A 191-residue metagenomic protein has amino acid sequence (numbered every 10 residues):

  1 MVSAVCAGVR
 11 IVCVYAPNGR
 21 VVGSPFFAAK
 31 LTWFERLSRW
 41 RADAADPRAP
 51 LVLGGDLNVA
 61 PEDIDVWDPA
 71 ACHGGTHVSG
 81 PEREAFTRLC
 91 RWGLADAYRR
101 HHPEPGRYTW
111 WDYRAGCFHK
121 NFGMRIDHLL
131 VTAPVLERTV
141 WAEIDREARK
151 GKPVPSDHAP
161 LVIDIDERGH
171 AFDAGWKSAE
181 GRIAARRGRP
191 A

Functional and structural regions predicted by a protein language model:
M1-V21: Structured beta-strand-rich core segments of catalytic domains in phosphoester-bond hydrolases
V12-V14, V52, Y98: Hydrophobic/aromatic beta-strand patches that form the interior of the parallel beta-sheet core in alpha/beta enzyme
P17, N58-A60, H102-P103: Catalytic metal-binding/acid-base residues of hydrolase active sites
P17-F34, A70-G75: Surface-exposed cleft-lining segments at the edges of enzyme active sites
F27-R48: A long, amphipathic alpha-helix that forms part of the scaffold/cap immediately adjacent to metal-dependent active
R39, D43-A44, G55-L57, R149: Glycine/proline-rich loop-helix segments at beta-alpha junctions forming the active-site rim of enzyme cores
A49-D63: Acidic/histidine-rich, metal-coordinating catalytic segments
D63-A191: Metal-dependent phosphoester-hydrolase catalytic domains
